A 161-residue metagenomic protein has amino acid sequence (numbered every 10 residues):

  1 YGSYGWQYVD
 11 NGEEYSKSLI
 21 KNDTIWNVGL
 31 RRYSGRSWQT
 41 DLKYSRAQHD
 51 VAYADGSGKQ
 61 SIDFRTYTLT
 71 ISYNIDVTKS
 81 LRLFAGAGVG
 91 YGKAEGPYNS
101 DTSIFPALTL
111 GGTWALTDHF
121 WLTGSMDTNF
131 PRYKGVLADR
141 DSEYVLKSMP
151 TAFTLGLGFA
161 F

Functional and structural regions predicted by a protein language model:
Y1, G29, D41-K43, T68-T70 (+2 more regions): Outer-envelope exported proteins of Gram-negative bacteria
Y1-Q48, A152-A160: Short glycine/proline- and aromatic-enriched beta-strand/turn motifs that initiate or cap beta-hairpins
S3-D10, Y44-D50, I75, V89-E95 (+2 more regions): Transmembrane beta-strands of outer-membrane beta-barrel pores
D10-S18, V51-Q60, E95-P106, K134-D141: Outer-membrane beta-barrel translocator domains and adjoining extracellular loop/strand segments of Gram-negative
I20-W26, S61-Y67, L81, S100-P106 (+1 more regions): Residues that define the transmembrane beta-barrel architecture of outer-membrane proteins
V28, L69-I71, A85, L108-L110 (+1 more regions): Membrane-embedded beta-strands of outer-membrane beta-barrel proteins, especially the hydrophobic/small aromatic
R36-L42, K79-L83, W114, D118-L122: Repeated loop/turn-to-beta-strand initiation elements of outer-membrane beta-barrel proteins
H49-Y53, L108, T113-F161: Predominantly the C-terminal beta-signal and adjacent terminal strand-loop region of outer-membrane beta-barrel
